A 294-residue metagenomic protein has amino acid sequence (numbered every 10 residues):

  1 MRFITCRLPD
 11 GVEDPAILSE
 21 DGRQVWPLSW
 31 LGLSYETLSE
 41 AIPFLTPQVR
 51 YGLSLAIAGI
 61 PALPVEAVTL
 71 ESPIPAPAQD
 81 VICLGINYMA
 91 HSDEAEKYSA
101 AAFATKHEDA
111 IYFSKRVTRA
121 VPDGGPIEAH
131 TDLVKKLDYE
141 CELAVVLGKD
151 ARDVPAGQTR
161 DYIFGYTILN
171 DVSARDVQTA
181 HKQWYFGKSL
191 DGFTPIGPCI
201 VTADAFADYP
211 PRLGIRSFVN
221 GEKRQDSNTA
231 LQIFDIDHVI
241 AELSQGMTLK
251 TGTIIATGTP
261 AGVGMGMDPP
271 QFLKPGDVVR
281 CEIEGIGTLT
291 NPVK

Functional and structural regions predicted by a protein language model:
M1-K106, A110, R280: N-terminal non-catalytic cap/leader segment that marks the start of a structured domain
I4, E71-P73, A100-F103, E128-L137 (+3 more regions): A generic local secondary-structure boundary/capping motif
R7, C83-L84, S114, D138-G148 (+3 more regions): Short beta-strand segments
E13, R50-Y51, P61-L63, V68-T69 (+2 more regions): Catalytic-pocket segment enriched in acidic/His residues
S72-I74, D80, T105, K135-L137 (+3 more regions): Residue "hotspots" at secondary-structure boundaries inside conserved domains
A100-V121, Y139, K274-G285: Structural signature of FAD isoalloxazine-binding scaffolds in flavoprotein oxidoreductases
A102-K115, Q158-W184, L190-D191, Q232-D235: Flexible glycine-rich active-site/ligand-binding loops centered on an Asp-His dyad
V121-T159, F164, L169-S173: Non-heme Fe(II) oxygenase catalytic core, chiefly the N-lobe of the double-stranded beta-helix
